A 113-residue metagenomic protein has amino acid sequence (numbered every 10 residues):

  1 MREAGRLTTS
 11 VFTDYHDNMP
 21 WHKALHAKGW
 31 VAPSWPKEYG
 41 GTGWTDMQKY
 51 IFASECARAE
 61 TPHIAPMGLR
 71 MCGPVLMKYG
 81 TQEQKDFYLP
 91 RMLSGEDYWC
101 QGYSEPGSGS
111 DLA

Functional and structural regions predicted by a protein language model:
R2-A113: Glycine-rich flavin
